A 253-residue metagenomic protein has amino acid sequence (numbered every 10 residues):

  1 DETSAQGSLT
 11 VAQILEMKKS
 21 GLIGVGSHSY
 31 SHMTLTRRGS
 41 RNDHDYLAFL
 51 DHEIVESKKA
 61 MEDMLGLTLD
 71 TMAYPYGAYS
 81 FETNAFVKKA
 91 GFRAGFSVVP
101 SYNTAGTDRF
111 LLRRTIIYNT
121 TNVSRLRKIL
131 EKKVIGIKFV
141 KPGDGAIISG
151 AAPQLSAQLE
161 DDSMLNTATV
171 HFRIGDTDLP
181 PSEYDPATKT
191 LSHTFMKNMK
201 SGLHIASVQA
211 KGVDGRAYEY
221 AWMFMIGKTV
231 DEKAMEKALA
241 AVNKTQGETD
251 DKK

Functional and structural regions predicted by a protein language model:
D1-S80, F110-L112: Metal-dependent polysaccharide deacetylase catalytic core of the NodB/CE4 family, i.e., the active-site-bearing domain
E56, A60-M61, N84-V99: Catalytic-core region of carbohydrate-active enzymes that cleave or remodel glycosidic bonds
P100-G136, G215: Aromatic-rich peripheral "rim/lid" segments of glycoside hydrolase catalytic domains that contact and position glycan
N119-P153, E236, G247, D251-K253: Short, compositionally biased P/S/T/A/G/V-rich stretches that sit at domain boundaries
A146-S149, D161-T167: A short beta-turn/strand-edge loop motif at beta-sheet boundaries
Q154-D162: Short edge beta-strand/loop segments characteristic of extracellular beta-sandwich folds
M164-T229: Long, low-complexity serine/threonine/glycine- and acidic-rich segments characteristic of extracellular
A221-K253: Low-complexity, Pro/Ser/Thr- and charge-rich linker/hinge segments at domain boundaries
